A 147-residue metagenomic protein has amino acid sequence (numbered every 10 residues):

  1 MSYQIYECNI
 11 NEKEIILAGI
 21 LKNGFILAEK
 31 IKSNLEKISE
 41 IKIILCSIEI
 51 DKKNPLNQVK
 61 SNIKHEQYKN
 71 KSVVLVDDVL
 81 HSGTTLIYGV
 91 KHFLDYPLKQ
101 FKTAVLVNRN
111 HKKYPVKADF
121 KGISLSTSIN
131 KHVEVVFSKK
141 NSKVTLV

Functional and structural regions predicted by a protein language model:
M1-V147: PRPP-associated nucleotide enzymes
